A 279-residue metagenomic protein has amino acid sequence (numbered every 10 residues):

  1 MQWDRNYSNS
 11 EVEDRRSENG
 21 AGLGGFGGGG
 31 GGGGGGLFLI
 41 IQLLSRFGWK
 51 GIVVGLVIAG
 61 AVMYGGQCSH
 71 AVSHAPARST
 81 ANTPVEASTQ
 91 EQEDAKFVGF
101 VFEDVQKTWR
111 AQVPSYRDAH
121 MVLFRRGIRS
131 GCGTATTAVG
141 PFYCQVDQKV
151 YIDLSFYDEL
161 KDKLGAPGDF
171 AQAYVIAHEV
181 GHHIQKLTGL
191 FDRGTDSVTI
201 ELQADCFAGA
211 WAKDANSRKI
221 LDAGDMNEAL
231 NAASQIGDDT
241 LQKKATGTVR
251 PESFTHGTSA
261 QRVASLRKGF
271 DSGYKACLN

Functional and structural regions predicted by a protein language model:
M1-P84: Long amphipathic alpha-helical segments used for membrane anchoring, targeting, substrate engagement, or oligomerization
Q2-D4, N9-S17, G66-G131, S272 (+1 more regions): A metal-dependent hydrolase signature that marks the N-terminal structural subdomain at the beginning of catalytic folds
W109, Y174-L187, A204-D205, G209: Active-site recognition of the HExxH zinc-binding catalytic motif
R110-Q112, S197-A215: An active-site-proximal "capping" alpha-helix that borders the catalytic cofactor pocket
G127-D153: Catalytic zinc-binding patch centered on the HExxH motif and its immediate surroundings that defines zinc-dependent
F156-Y174, D192-V198: Short pre-active-site segment immediately N-terminal to the catalytic Zn-binding motif
V180-D196, W211-S217: Catalytic Zn2+-binding segment of zinc metalloproteases
L241-N279: Pan-zinc metallopeptidase signature
